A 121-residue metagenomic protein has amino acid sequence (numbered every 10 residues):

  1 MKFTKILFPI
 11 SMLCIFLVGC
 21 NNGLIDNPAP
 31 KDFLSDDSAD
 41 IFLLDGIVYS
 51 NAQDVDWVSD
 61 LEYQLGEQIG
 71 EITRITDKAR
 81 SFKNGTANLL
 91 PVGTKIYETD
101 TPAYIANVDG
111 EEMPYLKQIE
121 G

Functional and structural regions predicted by a protein language model:
M1-I6: Positively charged n-region of N-terminal signal peptides that target proteins for export
F16-G19: C-terminal motif of bacterial Sec signal peptides marking the signal peptidase cleavage site
N21-G23: Bacterial signal peptide processing site
I25-N27: Intrinsically disordered, low-complexity repeat and linker tracts
D32-T101: Mature extracytoplasmic domains of secretory-pathway proteins
L89-G121: Short, compact, well-ordered microdomains
